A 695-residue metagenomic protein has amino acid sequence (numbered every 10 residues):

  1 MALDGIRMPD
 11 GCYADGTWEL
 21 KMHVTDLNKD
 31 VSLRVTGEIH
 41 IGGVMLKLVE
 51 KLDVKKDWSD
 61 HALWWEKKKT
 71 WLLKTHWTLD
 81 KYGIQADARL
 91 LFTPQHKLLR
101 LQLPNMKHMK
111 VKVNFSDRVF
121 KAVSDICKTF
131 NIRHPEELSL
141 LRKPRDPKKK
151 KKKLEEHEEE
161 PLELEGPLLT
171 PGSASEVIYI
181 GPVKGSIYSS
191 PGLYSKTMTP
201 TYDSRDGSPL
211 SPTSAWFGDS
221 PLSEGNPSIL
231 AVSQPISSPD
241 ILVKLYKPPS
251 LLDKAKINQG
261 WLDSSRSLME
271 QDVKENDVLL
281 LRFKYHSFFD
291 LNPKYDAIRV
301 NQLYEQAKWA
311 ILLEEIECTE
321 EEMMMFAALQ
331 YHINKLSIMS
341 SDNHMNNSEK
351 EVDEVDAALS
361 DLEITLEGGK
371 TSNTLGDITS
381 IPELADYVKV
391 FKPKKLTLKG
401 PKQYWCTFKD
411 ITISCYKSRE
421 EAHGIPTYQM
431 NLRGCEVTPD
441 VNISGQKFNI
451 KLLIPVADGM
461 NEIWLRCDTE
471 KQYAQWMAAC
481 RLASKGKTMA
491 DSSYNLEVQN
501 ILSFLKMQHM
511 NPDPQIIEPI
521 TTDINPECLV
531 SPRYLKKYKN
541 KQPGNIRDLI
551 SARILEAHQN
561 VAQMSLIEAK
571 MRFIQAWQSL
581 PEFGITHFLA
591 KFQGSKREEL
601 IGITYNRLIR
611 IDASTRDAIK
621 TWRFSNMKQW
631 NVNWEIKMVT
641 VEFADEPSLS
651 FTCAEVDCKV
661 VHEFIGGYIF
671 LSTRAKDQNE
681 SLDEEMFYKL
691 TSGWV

Functional and structural regions predicted by a protein language model:
A2-P9, E66-T93, R145-K274: Eukaryotic mixed-charge, acidic/polar low-complexity intrinsically disordered regions
A2-R34, A88-K112, L280-F283: Eukaryote-biased recognition of intrinsically disordered, low-complexity regulatory segments
T17-E19, L98, T397-Q403, V437-S492 (+3 more regions): Canonical pleckstrin homology
T25-G43, P104-K121, R299, L465-E470: Short, contiguous acidic and Ser/Thr-rich linear segments
T36-K55, F115-P135, P221-P227, V232-K244 (+4 more regions): Short amphipathic, charge-patterned alpha-helical segments
L48, L303-Y304, T469-S484, C658-I669: Short amphipathic C-terminal alpha-helix that caps PH/PH-like domains
L52, W71, H76, P104-M106 (+2 more regions): N-terminal recruitment modules of adaptor/scaffold proteins
A62-L99, F130, E136-P147, K152-G172 (+12 more regions): Cytosolic small-GTPase signaling regions in large eukaryotic proteins
